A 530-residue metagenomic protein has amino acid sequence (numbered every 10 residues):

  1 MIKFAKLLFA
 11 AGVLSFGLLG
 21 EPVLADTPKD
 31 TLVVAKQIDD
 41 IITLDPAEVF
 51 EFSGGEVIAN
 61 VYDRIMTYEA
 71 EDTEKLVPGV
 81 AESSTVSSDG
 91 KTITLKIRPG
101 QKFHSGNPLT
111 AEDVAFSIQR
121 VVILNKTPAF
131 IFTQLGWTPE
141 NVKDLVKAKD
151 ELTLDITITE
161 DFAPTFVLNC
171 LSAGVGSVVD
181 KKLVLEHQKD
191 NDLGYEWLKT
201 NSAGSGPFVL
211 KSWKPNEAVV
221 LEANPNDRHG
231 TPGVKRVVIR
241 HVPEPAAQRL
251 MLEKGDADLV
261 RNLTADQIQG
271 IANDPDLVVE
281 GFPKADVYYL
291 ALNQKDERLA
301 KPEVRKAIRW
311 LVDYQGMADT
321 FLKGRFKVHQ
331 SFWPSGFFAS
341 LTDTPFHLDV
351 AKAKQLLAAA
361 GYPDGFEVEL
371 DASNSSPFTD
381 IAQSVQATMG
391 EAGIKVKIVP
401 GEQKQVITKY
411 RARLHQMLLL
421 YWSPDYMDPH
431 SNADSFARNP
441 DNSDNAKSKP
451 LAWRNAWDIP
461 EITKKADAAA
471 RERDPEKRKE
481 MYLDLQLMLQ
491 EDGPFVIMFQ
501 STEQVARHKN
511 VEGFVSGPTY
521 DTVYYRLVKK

Functional and structural regions predicted by a protein language model:
A35-S88, Q119, N201-P207: N-terminal lobe/hinge region of extracytoplasmic solute-binding protein
D39-G55, V80, N107, P164-S177 (+4 more regions): A structural "hinge/loop" feature
F52-E56, K214, A223, L311-S340 (+2 more regions): Detector for C-terminal structural segments
E69-E71, S172-P232, R236, V350-A351 (+1 more regions): Gly/Pro-rich hinge or "lid" segments in bacterial periplasmic/extracellular proteins
E82-P128, D155-T157, Q248-M251, R298-A300: Aromatic- and charge-enriched surface segment that lines or borders ligand/interaction sites
K96, T133-E186: Surface-exposed binding/hinge segments that line and control ligand-binding clefts or catalytic entry sites
R98, E196, N224-G270, K395-K397: Ligand-site clamp/hinge motif
F208, N293, K327-A359, S376-D380: Structural transition elements
